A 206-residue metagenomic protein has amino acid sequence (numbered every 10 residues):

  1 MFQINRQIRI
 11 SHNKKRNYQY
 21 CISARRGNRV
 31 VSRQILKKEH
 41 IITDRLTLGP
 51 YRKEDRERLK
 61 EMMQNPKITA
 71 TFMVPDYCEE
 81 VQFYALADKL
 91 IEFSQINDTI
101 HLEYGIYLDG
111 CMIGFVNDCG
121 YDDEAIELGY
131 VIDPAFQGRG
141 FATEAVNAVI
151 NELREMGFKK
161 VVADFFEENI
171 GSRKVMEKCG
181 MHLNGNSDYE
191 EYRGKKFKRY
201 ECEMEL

Functional and structural regions predicted by a protein language model:
M1, I91-F93, S187-Y189: Short regulatory "switch" loops immediately downstream of catalytic or recognition motifs within protein catalytic
Q3-R9, K14-R16, G27: Charged/polar low-complexity intrinsically disordered segments
R16, C21, R25-A70, E103-L206: Acyl-donor (CoA/ACP) binding surface of acyl/acetyltransferases
M63, F72, S94-I96: Hydrophobic residues in alpha-helical segments
K67-I91: Conserved GNAT-fold acetyl-CoA-binding loop/helix
L90-Y104, G114: A short helix-loop-beta-strand connector motif used in the catalytic cores of GNAT acetyltransferases and, in some
